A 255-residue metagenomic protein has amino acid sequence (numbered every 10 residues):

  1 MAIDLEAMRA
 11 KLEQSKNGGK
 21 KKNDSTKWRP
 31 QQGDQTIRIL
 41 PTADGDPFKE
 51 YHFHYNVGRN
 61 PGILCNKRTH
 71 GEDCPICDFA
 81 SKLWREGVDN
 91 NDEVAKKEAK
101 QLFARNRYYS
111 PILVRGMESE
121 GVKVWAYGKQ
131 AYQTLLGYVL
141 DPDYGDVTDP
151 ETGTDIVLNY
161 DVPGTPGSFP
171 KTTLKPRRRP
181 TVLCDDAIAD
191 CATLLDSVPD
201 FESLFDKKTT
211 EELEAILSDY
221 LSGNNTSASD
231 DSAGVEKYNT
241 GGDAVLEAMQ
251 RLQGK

Functional and structural regions predicted by a protein language model:
M1-G145, K207-E211: OB-fold ssDNA-binding interfaces and closely related basic DNA-contact patches used across DNA replication/repair
M1-K16, E211-K255: Glycine- and charge-rich intrinsically disordered segments
W28, A99-Q101, L183, D190 (+2 more regions): Generic structural signal for short, flexible, solvent-exposed coil/loop and linker residues
P75, L113, T154-V157, Q250: Residue-level recognition of well-ordered secondary-structure positions
R115-V235: Compact mixed alphabeta submodule
